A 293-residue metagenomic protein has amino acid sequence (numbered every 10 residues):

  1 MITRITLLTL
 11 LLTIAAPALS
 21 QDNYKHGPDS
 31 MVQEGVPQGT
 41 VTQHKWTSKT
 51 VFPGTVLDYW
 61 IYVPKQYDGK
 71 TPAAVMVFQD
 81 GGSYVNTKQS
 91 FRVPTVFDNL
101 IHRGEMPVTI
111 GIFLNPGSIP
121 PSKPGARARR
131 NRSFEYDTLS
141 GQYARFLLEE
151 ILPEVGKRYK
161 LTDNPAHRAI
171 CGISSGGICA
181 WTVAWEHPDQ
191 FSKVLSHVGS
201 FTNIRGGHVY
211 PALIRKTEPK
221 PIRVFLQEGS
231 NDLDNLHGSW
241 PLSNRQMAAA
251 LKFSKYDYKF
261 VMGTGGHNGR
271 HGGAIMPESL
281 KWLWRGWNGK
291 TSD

Functional and structural regions predicted by a protein language model:
M1-L7: Bacterial N-terminal signal peptides that target proteins for export
L7-L8, A18: Cleavable N-terminal signal peptides
Q21-D293: Non-catalytic cap/lid and distal C-terminal segments of serine-dependent acyl enzymes
